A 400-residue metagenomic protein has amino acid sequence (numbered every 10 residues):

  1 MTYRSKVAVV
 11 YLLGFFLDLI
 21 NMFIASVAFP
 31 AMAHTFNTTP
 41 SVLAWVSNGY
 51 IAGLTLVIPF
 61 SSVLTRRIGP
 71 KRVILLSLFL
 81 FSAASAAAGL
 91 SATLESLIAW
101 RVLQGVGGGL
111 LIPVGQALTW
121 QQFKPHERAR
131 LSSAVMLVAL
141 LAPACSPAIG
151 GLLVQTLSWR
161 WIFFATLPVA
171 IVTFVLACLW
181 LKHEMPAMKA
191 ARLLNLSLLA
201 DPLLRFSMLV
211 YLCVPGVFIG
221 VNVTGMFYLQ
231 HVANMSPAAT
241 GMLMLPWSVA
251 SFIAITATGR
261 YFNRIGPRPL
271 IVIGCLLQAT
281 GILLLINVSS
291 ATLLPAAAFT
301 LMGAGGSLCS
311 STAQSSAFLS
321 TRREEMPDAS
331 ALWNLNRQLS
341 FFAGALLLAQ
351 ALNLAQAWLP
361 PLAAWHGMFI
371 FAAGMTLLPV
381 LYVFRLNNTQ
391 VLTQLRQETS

Functional and structural regions predicted by a protein language model:
S5-I20, A25-V27, F36, P40-Y50 (+5 more regions): 12-transmembrane solute porter fold
L56-E95: Conserved MFS/SLC helix-loop-helix module at the cytosolic interface between two early adjacent transmembrane helices
L80-A87, E95-Q104, L293-L301: Paired small-residue
A84-G89, Q104, A177, L284-I286 (+2 more regions): MFS-fold secondary transporters
V102-V138: Cytoplasmic helix-loop-helix junction between adjacent transmembrane helices in 12-TM secondary transporters
V135-A177, A190: Helix-loop-helix hairpin linking two adjacent transmembrane segments in secondary transporters
L167-K189, P379-N387: C-terminal membrane-cytosol helix-exit motif in multi-pass small-molecule transporters
